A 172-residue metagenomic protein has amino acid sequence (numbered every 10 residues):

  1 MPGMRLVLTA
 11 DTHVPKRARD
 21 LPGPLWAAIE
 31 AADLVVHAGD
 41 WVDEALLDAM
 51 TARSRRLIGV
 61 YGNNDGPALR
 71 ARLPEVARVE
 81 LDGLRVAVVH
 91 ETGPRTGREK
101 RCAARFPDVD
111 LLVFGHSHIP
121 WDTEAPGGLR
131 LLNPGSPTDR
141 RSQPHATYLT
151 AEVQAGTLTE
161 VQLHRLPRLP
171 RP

Functional and structural regions predicted by a protein language model:
M1-A52, D65-P74, G83, P144-A146 (+1 more regions): N-terminal active-site segment of His-dependent metallophosphoesterases
P2-G3, T9, L81-D82, A104-D108 (+1 more regions): Binuclear metal-dependent phosphoesterase catalytic core
L8-A10, L34-D40, I58-N63, V88-H90 (+2 more regions): Active-site neighborhood of phospho(di)ester-bond hydrolases with catalytic His/Asp-centered motifs
T12, K16-A27, V88-F106: Pre-active-site segment of Zn-dependent metallo-hydrolases
H13-R17, W41-L46, N64-R70, G93-E99 (+2 more regions): Active-site environment of divalent metal-dependent phosphoester hydrolases
R53-S54, G127: Short, structured coil segments at secondary-structure junctions
R56-G97, D108: Helix-adjacent hinge/juxtasegments
V76-A77, P120, L149: Residue-level detector of beta-strand structural context in well-folded domains
